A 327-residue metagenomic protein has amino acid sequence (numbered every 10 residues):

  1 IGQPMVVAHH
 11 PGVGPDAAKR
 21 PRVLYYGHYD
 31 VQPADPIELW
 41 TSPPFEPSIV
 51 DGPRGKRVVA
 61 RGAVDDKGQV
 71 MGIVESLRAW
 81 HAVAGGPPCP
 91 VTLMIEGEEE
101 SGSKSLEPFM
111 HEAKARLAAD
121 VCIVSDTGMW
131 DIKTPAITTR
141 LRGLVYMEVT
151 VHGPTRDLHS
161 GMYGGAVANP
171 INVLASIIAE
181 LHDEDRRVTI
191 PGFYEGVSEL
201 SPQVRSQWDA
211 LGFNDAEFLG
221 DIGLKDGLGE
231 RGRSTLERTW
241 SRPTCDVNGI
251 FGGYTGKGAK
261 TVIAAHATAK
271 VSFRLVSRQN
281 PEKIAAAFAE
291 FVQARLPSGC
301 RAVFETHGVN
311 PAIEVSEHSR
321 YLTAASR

Functional and structural regions predicted by a protein language model:
I1-R20, F45-P47: A non-catalytic alpha/beta surface segment that caps or lines the substrate-entry region of metallo-dependent hydrolase
K19-T92: Active-site metal-coordination/substrate-binding segment of hydrolases, especially metallo-dependent peptidases
L39, G85, T138-L144, T239 (+1 more regions): Short glycine/proline-enriched loop/turn "hinge" motifs that connect secondary-structure elements and lie
K67-A84, S101-H111, N169-E180: Active-site-proximal alpha-helical scaffold in enzymes
V83-G86, K114-A115, R295-S298: Short helix-capping segments at alpha-helix termini
P88-A168: Histidine/acidic-residue-rich, glycine-tolerant segments that coordinate divalent metal ions
W130-I132, Y146-R327: Metal-dependent amide/peptide-bond hydrolase catalytic core, centered on the "pita-bread" metallohydrolase fold
